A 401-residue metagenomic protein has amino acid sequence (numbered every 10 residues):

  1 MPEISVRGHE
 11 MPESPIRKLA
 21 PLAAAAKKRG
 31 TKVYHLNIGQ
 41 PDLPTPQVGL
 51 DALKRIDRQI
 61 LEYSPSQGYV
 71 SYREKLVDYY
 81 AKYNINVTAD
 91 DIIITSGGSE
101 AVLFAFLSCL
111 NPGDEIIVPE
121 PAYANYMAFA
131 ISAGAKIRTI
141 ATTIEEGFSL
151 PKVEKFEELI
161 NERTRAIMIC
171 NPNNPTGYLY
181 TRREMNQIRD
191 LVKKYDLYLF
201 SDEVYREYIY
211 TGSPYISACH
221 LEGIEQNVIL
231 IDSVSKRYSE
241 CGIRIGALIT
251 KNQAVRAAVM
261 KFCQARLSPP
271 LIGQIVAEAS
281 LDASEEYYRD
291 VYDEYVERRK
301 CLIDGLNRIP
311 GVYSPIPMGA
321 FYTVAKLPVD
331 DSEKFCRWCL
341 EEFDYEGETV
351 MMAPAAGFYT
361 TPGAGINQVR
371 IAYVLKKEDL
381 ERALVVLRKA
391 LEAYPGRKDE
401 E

Functional and structural regions predicted by a protein language model:
P2-I4, G8-S14, L19, A23-Y34 (+2 more regions): PLP-dependent class I/II
Q59: Basic nucleic-acid-binding alpha-helical/helix-turn surface characteristic of O6-alkylguanine DNA
Y63-S96: Conserved N-terminal alpha-helix of the aminotransferase class I/II PLP-enzyme fold
